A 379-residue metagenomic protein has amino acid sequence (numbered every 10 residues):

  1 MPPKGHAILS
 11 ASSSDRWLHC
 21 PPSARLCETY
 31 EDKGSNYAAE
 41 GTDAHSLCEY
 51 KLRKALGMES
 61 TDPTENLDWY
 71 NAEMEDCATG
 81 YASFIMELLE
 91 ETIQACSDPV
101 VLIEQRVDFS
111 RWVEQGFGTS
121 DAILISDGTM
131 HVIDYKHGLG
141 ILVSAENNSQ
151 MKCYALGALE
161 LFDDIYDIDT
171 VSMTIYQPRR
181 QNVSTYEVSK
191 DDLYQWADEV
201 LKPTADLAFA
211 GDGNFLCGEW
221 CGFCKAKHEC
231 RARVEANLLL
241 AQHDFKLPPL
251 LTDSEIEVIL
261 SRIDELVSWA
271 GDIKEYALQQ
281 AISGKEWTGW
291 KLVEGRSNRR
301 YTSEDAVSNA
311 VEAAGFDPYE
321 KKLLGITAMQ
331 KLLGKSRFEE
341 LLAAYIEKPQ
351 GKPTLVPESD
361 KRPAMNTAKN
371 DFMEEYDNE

Functional and structural regions predicted by a protein language model:
M1-M130, T170-S172, I263: Metal-dependent nuclease catalytic cores that hydrolyze phosphodiester bonds in DNA/RNA, characterized by
P2, S46, L52, L56-P63 (+4 more regions): DEDD superfamily 3′-5′ metal-dependent exonuclease/proofreading module
C27-T29, S60-E65, P99-E104, F215-G222 (+3 more regions): Short coil/turn segments at secondary-structure boundaries
K33, Y37, L142-S144, T252: Alpha-helix N-cap/helix-initiation motif
A39, D98-D206: Mg2+/Mn2+-dependent nuclease catalytic core
L52-L56, H137-G140, A155-D163, D206-F209 (+6 more regions): Hydrophobic/aromatic-lined pockets within catalytic cores
Q195-E265, P363, T367-E379: Short, charged, low-complexity amphipathic alpha-helix
S268-E379: Extended, charge-rich alpha-helical segments
